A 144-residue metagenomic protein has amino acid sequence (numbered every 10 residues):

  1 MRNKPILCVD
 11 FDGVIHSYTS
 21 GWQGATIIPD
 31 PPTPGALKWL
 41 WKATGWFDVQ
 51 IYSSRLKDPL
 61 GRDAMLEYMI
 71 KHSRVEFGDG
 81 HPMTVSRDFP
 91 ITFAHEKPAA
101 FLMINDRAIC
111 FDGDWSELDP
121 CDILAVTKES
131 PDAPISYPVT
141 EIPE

Functional and structural regions predicted by a protein language model:
M1-E144: Catalytic phosphate/metal-binding cores of nucleic-acid and nucleotide-processing enzymes, i.e., regions that mediate
